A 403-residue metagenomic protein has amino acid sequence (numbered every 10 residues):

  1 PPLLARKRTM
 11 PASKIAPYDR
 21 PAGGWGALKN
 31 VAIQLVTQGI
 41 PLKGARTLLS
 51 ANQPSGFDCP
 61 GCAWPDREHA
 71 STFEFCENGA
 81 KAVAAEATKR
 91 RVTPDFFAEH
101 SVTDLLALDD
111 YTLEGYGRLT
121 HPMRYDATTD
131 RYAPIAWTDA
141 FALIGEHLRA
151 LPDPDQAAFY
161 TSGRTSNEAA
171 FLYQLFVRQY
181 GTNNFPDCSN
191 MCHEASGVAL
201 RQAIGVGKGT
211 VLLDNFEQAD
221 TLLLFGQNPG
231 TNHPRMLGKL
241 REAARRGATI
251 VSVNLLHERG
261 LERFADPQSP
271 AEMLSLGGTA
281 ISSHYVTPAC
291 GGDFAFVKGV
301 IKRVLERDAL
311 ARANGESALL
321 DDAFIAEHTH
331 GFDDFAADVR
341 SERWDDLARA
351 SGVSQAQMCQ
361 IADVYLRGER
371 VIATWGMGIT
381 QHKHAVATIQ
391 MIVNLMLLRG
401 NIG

Functional and structural regions predicted by a protein language model:
R6-K29, R46, G117-G403: Cofactor-pocket helix-loop regions in the catalytic cores of large enzyme subunits
K29-L35: Membrane-proximal N-terminal segments immediately preceding the first transmembrane helix
V36-T47: Short Cys/His-rich Zn2+-coordinating modules
R46-P54: Short, flexible, mixed-charge glycine/proline-rich loop motifs that serve as phosphate/nucleic-acid-contacting
G56-C62: Short cysteine-rich clusters marking metal-coordination/redox-active sites
C62-C76, T120, D126: An N-terminal domain-start capping segment
R67-T112: N-terminal juxtadomain amphipathic helix that follows a signal peptide/anchor or precedes a small N-terminal auxiliary
